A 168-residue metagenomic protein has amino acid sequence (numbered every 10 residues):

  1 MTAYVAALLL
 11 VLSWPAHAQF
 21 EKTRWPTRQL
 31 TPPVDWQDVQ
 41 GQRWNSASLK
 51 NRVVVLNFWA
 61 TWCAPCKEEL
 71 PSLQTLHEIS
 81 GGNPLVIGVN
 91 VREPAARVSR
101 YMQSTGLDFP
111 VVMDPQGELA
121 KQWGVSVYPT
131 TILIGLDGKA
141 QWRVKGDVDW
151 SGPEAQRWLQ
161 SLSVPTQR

Functional and structural regions predicted by a protein language model:
M1-Y4: Bacterial N-terminal signal peptides that target proteins for export
S13-P15: N-terminal signal peptide c-region/cleavage motif recognized by signal peptidases
A18-S46: N-terminal "domain-start" segment that seeds a small globular fold
E21-K22, E68, E78-Q116, Y128: Conserved segment of the thioredoxin-like fold in thiol-based oxidoreductases
R52-V54, F58-W62, V127: Short pre-active-site segment immediately N-terminal to redox-active cysteine/selenocysteine motifs in thiol-based
V55-N57, G88, I132-L133: Hydrophobic beta-strand core positions in alpha/beta domains
F58-T75: Conserved redox-active cysteine motifs that mediate thiol-disulfide chemistry, especially di-cysteine Cys-X(1-2)-Cys
Y101-D108, P115-S161: Thiol/disulfide oxidoreductase modules built on the thioredoxin-like
